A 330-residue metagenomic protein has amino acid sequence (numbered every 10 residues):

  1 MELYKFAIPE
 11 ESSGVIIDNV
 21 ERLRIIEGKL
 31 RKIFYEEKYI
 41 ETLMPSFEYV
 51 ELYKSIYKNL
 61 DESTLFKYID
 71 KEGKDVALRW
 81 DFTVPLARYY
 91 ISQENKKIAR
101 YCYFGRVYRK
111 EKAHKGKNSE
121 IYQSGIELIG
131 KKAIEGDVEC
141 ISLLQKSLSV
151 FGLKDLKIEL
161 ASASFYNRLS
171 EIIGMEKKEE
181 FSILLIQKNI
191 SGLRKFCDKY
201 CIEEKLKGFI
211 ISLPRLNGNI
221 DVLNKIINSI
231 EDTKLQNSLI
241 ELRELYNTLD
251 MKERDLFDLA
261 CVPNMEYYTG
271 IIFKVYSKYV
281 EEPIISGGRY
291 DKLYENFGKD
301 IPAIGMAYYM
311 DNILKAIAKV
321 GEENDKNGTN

Functional and structural regions predicted by a protein language model:
M1-R79, V84, S92, V138: TRNA-binding/sensing appendages of the translation machinery
N19-E37, E48-Y49, D81-N95, Y101-L153 (+1 more regions): Positively charged, Gly/Ser-enriched RNA/tRNA-binding surfaces
E41-L43, L156, K178: A local structural micro-motif
M44-S63, A161-E171, C261-T269: Beta-rich nucleic-acid/ligand-interaction surfaces
T64-E72, M175-K195, I202: Acidic, His- and aromatic-enriched active-site or binding-groove loops in soluble protein domains that engage sugars
L143-F151, S164-I173: Hydrophobic mid-domain F-helix/FG-region of cytochrome P450s
D155-F165, S182, L256-V262: Short, surface-exposed recognition loops or helix-turn segments adjacent to catalytic cores
S162, K188-G192, N219: Short, solvent-exposed helix-helix connector turns and helix-capping sites enriched in acidic/polar residues
